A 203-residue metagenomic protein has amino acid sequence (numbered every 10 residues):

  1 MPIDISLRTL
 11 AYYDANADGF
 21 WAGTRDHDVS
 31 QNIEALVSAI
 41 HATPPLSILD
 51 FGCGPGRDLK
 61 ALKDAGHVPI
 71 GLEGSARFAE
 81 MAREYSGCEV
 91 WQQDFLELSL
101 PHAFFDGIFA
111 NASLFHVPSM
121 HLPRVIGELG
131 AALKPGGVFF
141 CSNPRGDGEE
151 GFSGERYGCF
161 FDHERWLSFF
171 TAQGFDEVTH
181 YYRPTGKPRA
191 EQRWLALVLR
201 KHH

Functional and structural regions predicted by a protein language model:
M1-T43: Conserved class I S-adenosyl-L-methionine
P44-G54: Conserved class I S-adenosyl-L-methionine
P55-E97: Class I SAM-dependent methyltransferase SAM/SAH-binding core
L96-I108: A short acidic, Gly/Pro-enriched loop at the edge of an enzyme's catalytic core that lines a small-molecule cofactor
P123-P135: A short glycine-rich, Lys/Arg-flanked "PGG" loop and its adjoining helix->strand segment in the class I
G136-N143: Conserved beta-strand signature within the Rossmann-like core of class I S-adenosyl-L-methionine
E149-R165: Acceptor-substrate binding/catalytic loop of class I
G186-H203: Core SAM-dependent methyltransferase catalytic element
